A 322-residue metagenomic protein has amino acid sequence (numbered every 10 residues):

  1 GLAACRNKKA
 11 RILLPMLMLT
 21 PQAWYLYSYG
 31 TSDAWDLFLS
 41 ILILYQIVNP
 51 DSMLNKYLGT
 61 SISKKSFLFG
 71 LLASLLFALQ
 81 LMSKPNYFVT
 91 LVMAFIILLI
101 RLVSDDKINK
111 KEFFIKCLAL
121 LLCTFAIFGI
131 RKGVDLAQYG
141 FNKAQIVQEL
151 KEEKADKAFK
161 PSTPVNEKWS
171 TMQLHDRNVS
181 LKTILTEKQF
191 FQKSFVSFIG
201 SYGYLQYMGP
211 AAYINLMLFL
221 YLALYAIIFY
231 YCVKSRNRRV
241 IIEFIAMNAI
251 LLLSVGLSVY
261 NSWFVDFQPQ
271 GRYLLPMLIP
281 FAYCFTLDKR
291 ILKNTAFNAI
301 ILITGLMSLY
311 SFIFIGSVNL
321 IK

Functional and structural regions predicted by a protein language model:
G1-P21, F38: Transmembrane-helix signature of polytopic, membrane-embedded enzymes that assemble or transfer cell-envelope glycans
Y29-W35: Short acidic/glycine- and proline-prone juxtamembrane loop motifs at membrane-interface regions of multi-pass membrane
W35-G59, F77, P280-C284: Specific aromatic-rich, kink-prone transmembrane helix
T60-S66, D105-L118, I227-A249: Membrane-interface helix-loop-helix junctions at transmembrane boundaries of multi-pass membrane enzymes, predominantly
K65-L72, F95-I96, K116-F125, I291-I321: Signature aromatic-anchored transmembrane alpha helix within multi-pass, membrane-resident enzymes that catalyze glycan
L68-P85, T90-L91: Membrane-interface alpha helices of multi-pass inner-membrane proteins
L71-F77, A94, I108-G133, E152-A155 (+2 more regions): Hydrophobic alpha-helical membrane-interfacial segments at the cytosolic entry of transmembrane helices
I100, I115-I228, F312-I315: Membrane-lumen/periplasm interface segments of specific transmembrane helices in polyprenyl phosphate-linked
